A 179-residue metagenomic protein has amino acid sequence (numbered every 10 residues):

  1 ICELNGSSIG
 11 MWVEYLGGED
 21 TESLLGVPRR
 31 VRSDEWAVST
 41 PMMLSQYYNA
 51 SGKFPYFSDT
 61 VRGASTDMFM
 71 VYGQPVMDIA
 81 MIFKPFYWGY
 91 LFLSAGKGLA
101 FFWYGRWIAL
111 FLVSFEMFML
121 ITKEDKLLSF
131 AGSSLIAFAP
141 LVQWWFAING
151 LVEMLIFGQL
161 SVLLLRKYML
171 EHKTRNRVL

Functional and structural regions predicted by a protein language model:
I1-S7: Start-transfer (signal-anchor) and selected internal transmembrane alpha helices of multi-pass inner/ER membrane
L4, V113-I121, L164, Y168: Hydrophobic membrane-targeting alpha-helices
G6, G52, E171-H172: Short loop/turn hinge sites at secondary-structure boundaries
I9-F157: Active-site lumenal/periplasmic loops and adjacent helix-entry segments of GT-C-fold, multi-pass membrane
S161-R177: Membrane-interface transmembrane helices that cradle and orient dolichyl/undecaprenyl
